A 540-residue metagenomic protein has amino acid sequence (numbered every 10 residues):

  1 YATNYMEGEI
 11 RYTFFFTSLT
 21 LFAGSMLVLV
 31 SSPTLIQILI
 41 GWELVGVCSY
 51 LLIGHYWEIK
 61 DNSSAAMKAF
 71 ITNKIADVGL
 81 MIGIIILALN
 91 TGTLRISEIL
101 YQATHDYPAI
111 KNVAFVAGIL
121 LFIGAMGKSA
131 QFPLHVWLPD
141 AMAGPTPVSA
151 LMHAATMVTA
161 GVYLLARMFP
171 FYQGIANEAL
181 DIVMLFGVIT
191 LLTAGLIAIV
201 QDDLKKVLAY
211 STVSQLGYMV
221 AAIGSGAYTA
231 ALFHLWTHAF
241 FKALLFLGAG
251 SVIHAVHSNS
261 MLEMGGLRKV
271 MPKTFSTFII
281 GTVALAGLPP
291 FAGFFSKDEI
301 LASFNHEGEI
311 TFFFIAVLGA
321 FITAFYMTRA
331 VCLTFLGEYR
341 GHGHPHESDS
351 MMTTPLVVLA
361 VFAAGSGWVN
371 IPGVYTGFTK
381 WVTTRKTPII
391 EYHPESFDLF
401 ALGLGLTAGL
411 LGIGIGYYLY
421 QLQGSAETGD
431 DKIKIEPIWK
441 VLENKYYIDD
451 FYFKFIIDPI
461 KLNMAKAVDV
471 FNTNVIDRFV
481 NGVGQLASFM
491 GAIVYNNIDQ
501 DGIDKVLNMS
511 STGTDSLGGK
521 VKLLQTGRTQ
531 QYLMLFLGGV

Functional and structural regions predicted by a protein language model:
Y1-A2, M6, Y50, F70 (+15 more regions): Long, contiguous hydrophobic alpha-helical segments, chiefly transmembrane helices and signal peptides
Y1-G41, V47-M351, A360-W368: Hydrophobic transmembrane alpha-helices and their helix-loop junctions in integral membrane proteins
N73-D77, L185, V357, L402-L410 (+1 more regions): Hydrophobic H-region at the start of alpha-helical membrane spans
T91-R95, N370, Q421-E427: Helix-to-loop transition at the C-terminal end of transmembrane segments
K242, F321-T328, A408-G429: Hydrophobic alpha-helical membrane-embedded segments
I280, L356-L359, T529-Q530: Active-site lining segments that contact anionic ligands and/or coordinate catalytic metals
H346-I415, N444: Hard-cation-handling environments
V374-A401, Q421-V540: Aromatic-capped, Gly/Pro-kinked transmembrane alpha-helices
